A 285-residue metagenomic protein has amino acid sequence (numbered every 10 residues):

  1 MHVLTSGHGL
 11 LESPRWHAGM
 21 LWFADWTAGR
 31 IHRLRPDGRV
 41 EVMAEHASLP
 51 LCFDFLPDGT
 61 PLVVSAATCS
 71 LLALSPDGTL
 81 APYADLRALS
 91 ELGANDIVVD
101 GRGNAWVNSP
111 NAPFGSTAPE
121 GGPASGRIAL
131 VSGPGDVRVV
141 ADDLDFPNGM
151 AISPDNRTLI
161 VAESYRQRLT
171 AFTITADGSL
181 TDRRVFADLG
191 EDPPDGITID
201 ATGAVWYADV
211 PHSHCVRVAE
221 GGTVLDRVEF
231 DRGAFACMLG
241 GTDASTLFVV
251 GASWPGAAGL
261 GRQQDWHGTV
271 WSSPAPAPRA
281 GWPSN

Functional and structural regions predicted by a protein language model:
M1, G38-E41, G78-P82, V131-R138 (+3 more regions): Beta-strand initiation motifs
L4-M20, H46-S65, R87-P113, G122-R127 (+4 more regions): Beta-rich, blade/repeat-based domains predominating in secreted/periplasmic proteins but also intracellular
W22-A44: Beta-propeller domains
W26-T27, A66-A67, P113-S125, S164-Q167 (+2 more regions): Short, solvent-exposed loop/turn segments at conserved positions within beta-propeller repeat blades
R30-H32, S70-L72, G126-A129, R168-T170 (+2 more regions): A short loop-to-beta-strand structural motif that recurs across blades of beta-propeller domains
L34-R35, L74-P76, A118, S132 (+3 more regions): Structural recognition of the beta-propeller blade-terminating site
Q167-R168, F172-I174, S179-R183, A187-T223: Loop/turn-rich, solvent-exposed surfaces of beta-rich toroidal or solenoidal domains
M238-N285: Blade-level signature of beta-propeller repeat domains, shared across WD40, Kelch, NHL, RCC1 and BNR/Asp-box propellers
